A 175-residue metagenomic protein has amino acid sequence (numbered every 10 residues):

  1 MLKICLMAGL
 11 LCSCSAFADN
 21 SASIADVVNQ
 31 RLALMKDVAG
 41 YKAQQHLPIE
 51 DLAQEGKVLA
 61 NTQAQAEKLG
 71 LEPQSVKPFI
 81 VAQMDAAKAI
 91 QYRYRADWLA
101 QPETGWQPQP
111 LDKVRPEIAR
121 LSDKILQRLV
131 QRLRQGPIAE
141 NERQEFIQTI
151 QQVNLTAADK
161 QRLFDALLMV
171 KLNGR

Functional and structural regions predicted by a protein language model:
M1-A8: Sec-dependent signal peptide recognition, specifically the positively charged N-region followed immediately by
S13-S15: N-terminal signal peptide c-region/cleavage motif recognized by signal peptidases
D19-A53: Immediate post-signal-peptide N-terminus of mature secreted/exported proteins
D37-Q44, A100-P108: Acidic/histidine-rich, surface-exposed loop or edge segments in extracytoplasmic proteins
A39, Q63-E67, V130: Amphipathic alpha-helical segments within well-ordered protein domains
L59-E103: Mid-chain, structured segments of secreted extracytoplasmic proteins
Q109-L133: Acidic/histidine-rich alpha-helical segments that form the ligand environment of transition-metal centers
Q131-R175: Glycine-rich, aromatic-bearing surface loops/beta-hairpins
